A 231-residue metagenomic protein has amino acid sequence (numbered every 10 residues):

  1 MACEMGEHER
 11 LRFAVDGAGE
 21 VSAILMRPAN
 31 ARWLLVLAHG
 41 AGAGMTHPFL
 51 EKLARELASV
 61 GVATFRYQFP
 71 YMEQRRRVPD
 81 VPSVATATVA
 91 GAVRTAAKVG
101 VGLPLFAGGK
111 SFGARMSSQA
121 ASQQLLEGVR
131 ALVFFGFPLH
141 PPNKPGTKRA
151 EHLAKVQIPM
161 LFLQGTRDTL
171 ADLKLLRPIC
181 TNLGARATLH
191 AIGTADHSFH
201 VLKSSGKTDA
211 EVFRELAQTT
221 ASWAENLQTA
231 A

Functional and structural regions predicted by a protein language model:
R10-L105, Q119, F199-G206: Serine-hydrolase catalytic machinery in alpha/beta-hydrolase-like enzymes
P104-G109, F135: Short beta-strand immediately N-terminal to the catalytic nucleophile in serine-hydrolase-like folds
G109-S117: Gly/Ala-rich beta-loop-alpha elbow adjacent to hydrolase catalytic centers
E127-L139, N143: A conserved short beta-strand
V156-Q157, F162-Q164, D168: Short beta-strand/loop motif that positions the catalytic acidic residue of the alpha/beta-hydrolase fold
T169-L175: Conserved alpha/beta-hydrolase "acid-adjacent" motif
L183-V201: Catalytic histidine neighborhood in serine/cysteine hydrolases with alpha/beta-hydrolase-type architecture
S204-A231: Catalytic active-site module of serine/aspartate enzymes centered on a nucleophile-bearing elbow/loop
